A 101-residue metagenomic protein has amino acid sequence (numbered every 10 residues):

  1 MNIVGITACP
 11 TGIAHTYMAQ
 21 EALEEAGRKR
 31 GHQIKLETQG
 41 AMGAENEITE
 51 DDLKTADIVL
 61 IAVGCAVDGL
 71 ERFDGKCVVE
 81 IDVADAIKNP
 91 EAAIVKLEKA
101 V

Functional and structural regions predicted by a protein language model:
N2-V4, V78-V101: Ser/Thr/Gly-rich flexible loops in soluble cytosolic domains mediating phosphotransfer, phosphorylation
A8-G27: Glycine-rich phosphate/diphosphate-binding loop of Rossmann-like nucleotide-binding domains
A14, G69-L70: Glycine/Thr-rich phosphate-binding loops of Rossmann-like dinucleotide-binding domains
A19-E24, K76-V78, V95-K96: Short, solvent-exposed amphipathic alpha-helical segments in soluble enzyme and RNA/protein-processing domains
K29-A56: N-terminal beta-loop-helix "entrance" segment that forms/cooperates in small-molecule cofactor or anionic ligand
A56, G75-K76: Short, well-ordered alpha-helix to beta-strand connector turns
V63-V67: Short, polar loop motifs at secondary-structure junctions
